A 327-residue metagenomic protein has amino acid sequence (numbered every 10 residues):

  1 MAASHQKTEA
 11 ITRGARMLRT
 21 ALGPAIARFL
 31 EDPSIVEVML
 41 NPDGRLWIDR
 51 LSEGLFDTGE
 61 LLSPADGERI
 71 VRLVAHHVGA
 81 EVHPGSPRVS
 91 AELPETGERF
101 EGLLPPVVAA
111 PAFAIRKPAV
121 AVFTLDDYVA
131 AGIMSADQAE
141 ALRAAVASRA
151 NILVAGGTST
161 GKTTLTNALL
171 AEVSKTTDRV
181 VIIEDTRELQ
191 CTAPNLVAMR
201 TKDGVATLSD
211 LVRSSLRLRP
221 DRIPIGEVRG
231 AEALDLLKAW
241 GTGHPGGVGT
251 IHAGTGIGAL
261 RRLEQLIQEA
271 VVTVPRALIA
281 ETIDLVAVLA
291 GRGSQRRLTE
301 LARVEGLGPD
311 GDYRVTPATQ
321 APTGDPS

Functional and structural regions predicted by a protein language model:
M1-D57: N-terminal anchoring/assembly modules that precede and organize ATP-driven motor systems
A21-R28, V74-L93, D178, A270-R276: Active-site phosphate-binding and catalytic loops of NTP-dependent enzymes
D49, L55-S148: P-loop NTP-binding catalytic core
A139, R149-I152, A168-T282, V288-A290: Switch/coupling sub-region of P-loop NTPases
V154-G156: Hydrophobic anchor at the beta1->P-loop junction of P-loop NTPases
S159: Walker A (P-loop) phosphate-binding loop of P-loop NTPases
K162: Conserved lysine of the Walker
A280-S327: Conserved P-loop NTPase
